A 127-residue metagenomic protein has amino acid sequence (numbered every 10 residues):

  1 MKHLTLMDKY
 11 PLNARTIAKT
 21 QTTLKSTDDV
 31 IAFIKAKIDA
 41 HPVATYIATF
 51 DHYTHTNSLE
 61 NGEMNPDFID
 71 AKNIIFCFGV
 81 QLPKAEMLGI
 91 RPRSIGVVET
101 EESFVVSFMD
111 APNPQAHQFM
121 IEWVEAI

Functional and structural regions predicted by a protein language model:
M1-P42, D51-H52: Terminal, regulation- and interaction-focused segments at domain boundaries
T5-Y10, M64-N65, S94-E99: Short, flexible, solvent-exposed loop/turn segments with mixed acidic/basic and small polar residues
T22-D29, K84-A85, A116-Q118: Short, conserved charged micro-motifs
T22-T23, I69, T100-E101: Short, solvent-exposed coil/turn segments at beta-strand boundaries
A32-A85: Ser/Thr-rich, low-complexity intrinsically disordered terminal regions
G89-R93: Short, surface-exposed coil-to-beta transition loops
S94-D110: Beta-strand/loop substructures that line and gate deep hydrophobic ligand-binding cavities in soluble
A111-I127: C-terminal partner/receptor-binding element of secreted or periplasmic proteins
